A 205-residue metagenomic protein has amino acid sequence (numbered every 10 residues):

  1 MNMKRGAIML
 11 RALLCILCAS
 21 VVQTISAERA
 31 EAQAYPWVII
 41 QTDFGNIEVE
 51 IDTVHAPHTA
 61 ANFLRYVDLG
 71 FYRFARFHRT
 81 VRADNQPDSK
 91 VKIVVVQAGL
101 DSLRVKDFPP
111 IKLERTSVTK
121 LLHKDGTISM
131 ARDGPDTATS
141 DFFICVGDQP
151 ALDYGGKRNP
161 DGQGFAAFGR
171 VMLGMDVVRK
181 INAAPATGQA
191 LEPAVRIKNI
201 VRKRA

Functional and structural regions predicted by a protein language model:
M1-V21: Short, low-complexity, charge-dense intrinsically disordered segments
I25-A205: Cyclophilin-like peptidyl-prolyl cis-trans isomerases
